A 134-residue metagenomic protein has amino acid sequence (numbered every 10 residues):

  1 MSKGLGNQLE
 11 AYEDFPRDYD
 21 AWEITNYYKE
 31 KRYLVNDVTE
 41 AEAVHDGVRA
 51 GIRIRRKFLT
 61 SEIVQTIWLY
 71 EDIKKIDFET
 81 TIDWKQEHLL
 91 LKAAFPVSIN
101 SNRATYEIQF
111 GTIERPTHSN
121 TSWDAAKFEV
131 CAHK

Functional and structural regions predicted by a protein language model:
M1-I82, E87-A94, T117-S122: Catalytic and substrate-binding regions of extracellular carbohydrate-active enzymes, especially polysaccharide lyases
F95-K134: Polysaccharide-binding surfaces and accessory modules of carbohydrate-active proteins
